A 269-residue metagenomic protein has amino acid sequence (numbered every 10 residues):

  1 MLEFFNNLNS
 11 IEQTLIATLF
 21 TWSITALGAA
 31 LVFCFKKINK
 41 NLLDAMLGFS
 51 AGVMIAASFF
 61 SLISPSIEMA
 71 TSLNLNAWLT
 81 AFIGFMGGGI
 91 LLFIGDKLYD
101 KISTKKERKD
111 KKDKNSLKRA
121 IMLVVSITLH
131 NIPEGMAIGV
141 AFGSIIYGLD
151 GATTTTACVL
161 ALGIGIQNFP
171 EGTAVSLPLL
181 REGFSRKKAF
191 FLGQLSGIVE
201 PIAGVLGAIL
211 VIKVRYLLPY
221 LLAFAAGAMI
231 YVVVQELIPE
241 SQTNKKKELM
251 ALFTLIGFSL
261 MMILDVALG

Functional and structural regions predicted by a protein language model:
M1-G269: Intrinsically disordered, metal-sensing/regulatory segments
